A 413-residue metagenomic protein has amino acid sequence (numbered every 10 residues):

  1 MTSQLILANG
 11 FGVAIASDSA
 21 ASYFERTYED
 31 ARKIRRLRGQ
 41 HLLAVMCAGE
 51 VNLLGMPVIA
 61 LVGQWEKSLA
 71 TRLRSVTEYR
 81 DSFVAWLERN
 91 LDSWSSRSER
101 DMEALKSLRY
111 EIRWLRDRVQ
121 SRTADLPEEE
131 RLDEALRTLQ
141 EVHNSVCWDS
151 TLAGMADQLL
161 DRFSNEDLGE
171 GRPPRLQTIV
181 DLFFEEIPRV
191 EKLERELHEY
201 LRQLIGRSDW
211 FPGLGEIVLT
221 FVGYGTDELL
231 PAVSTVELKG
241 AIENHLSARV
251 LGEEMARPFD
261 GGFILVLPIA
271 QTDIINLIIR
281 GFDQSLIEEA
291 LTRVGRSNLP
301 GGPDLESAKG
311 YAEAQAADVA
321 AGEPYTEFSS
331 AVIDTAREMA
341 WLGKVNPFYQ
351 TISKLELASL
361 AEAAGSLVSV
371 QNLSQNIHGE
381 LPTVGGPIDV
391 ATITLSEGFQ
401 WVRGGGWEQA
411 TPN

Functional and structural regions predicted by a protein language model:
M1-N413: N-terminal nucleophile
